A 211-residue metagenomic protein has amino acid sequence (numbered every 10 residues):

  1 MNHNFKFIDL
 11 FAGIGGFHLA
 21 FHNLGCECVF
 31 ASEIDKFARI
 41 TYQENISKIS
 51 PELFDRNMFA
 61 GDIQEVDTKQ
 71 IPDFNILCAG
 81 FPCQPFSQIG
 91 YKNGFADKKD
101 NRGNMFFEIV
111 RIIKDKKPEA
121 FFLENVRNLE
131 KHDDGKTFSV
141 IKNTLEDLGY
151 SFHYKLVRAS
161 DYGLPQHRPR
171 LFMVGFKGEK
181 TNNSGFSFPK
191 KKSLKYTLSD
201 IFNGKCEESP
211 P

Functional and structural regions predicted by a protein language model:
F5-Q64: SAM cofactor-binding core of SAM-dependent methyltransferases, primarily the Rossmann-like beta-alpha-beta module
I8-L10, C78, F122: Structural recognition of the beta-strand scaffold that forms the well-ordered cores of secreted hydrolase catalytic
M58-F59, I76-C78: Short, conserved beta-strand segments within well-ordered enzyme catalytic domains that often line or immediately flank
V66-I76, F86-P211: Class I S-adenosyl-L-methionine
P82: Short glycine-/small-residue-rich Rossmann-like dinucleotide-binding loops
